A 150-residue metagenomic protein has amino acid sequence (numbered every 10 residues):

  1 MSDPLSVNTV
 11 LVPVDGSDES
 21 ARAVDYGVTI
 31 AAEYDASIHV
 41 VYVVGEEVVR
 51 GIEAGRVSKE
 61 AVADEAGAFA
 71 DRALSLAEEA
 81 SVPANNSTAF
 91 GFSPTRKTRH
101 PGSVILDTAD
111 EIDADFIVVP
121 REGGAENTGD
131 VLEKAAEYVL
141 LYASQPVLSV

Functional and structural regions predicted by a protein language model:
L5-A54: Small/aliphatic-rich secondary-structure junction motif
A23, R50-E53, R96-R99, G129-D130: Short, well-ordered secondary-structure micro-motifs
Y34, A80, A135, Y142-S144: Short, structured coil segments at secondary-structure junctions
R56-K59, S103, A136: Short, hinge-like loop/turn segments at secondary-structure boundaries
V57-D71: A short acidic, glycine-rich active-site loop that binds or catalyzes chemistry on phosphate/adenosine moieties
E78-I117, A125-N127, Q145: Structural beta-alpha unit
F116-Y138: Glycine-rich, Arg-bearing micro-motifs that act as flexible, cationic patches
P146-V150: Short hydrophobic/aromatic patches at helix-to-coil boundaries
